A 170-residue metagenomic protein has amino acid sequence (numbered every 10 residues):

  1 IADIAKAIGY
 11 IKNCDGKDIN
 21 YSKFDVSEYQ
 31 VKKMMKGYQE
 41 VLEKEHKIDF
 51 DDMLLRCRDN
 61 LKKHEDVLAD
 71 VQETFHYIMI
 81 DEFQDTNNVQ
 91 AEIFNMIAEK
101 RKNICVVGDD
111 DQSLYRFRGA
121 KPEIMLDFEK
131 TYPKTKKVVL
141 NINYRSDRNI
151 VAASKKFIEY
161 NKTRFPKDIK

Functional and structural regions predicted by a protein language model:
I1, D15-V26, V41-H46, P133-V138 (+2 more regions): Short, polar/flexible loop-turn hinges at active-site or ligand-entry regions and domain interfaces
I1-A7, K33: Conserved P-loop NTPase-based nucleic-acid remodeling module centered on helicase motor cores
K6-G16: Extended, charged alpha-helical "arm/stalk" segments used for dimerization and assembly in large NTPase-driven machines
D15, M34-M35, K170: Short, basic/glycine-rich phosphate-binding loops at helix/coil junctions that contact nucleotide phosphates
D25-D127, I142-S146: Conserved helicase NTPase motor core
Q112-G119, E123-D168: Conserved coupling/interface region of RecA-like P-loop/ASCE motor cores
